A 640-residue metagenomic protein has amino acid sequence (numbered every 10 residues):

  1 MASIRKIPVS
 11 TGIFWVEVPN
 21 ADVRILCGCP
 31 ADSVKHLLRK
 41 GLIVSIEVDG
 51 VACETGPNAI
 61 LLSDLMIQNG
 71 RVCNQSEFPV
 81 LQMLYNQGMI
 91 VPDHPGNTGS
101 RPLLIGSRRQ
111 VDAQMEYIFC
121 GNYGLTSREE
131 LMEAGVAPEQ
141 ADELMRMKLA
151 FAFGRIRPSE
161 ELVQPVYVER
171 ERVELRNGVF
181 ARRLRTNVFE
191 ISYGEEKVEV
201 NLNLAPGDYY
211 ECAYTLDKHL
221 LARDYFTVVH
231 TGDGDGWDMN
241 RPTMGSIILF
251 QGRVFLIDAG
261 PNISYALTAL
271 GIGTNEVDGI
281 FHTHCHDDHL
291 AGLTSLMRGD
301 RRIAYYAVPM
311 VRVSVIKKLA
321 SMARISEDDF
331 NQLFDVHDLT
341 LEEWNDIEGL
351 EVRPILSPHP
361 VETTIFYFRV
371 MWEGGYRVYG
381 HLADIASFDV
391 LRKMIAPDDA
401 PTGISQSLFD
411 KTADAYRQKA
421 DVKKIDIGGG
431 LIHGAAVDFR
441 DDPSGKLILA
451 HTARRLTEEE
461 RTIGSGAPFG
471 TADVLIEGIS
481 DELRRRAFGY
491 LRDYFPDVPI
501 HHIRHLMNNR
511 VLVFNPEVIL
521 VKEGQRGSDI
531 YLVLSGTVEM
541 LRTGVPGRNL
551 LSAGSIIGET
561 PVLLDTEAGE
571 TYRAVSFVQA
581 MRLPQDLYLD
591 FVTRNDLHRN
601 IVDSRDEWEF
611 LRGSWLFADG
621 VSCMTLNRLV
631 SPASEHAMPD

Functional and structural regions predicted by a protein language model:
M1-I272, D338-K419, E477-G478: Core dinuclear metal-dependent hydrolase active-site scaffold
W237, C285-A291, R312-S314, E343 (+4 more regions): Active-site environment of divalent metal-dependent phosphoester hydrolases
I272-G299: Di-metal (Zn2+ and/or Mg2+/Mn2+) metal-binding site signature of metallo-dependent hydrolases with the MBL/beta-CASP
T274-N275, L296-R301, Y416-Q418, D438-S444: Short, conserved loop/helix-junction motifs that constitute active-site signature segments in enzyme catalytic cores
I303-V313, K446-A453: Short internal beta-strands
V311-D338: Active-site neighborhood of divalent metal-dependent phosphoester bond hydrolases
S405-Y416, G428-D441: A short, acidic, amphipathic alpha-helical segment used as a generic capping/interface helix at domain edges
R461-I463, G470-D640: Cytosolic regulatory regions built on CNB/CRP/Popeye-like sensor folds
